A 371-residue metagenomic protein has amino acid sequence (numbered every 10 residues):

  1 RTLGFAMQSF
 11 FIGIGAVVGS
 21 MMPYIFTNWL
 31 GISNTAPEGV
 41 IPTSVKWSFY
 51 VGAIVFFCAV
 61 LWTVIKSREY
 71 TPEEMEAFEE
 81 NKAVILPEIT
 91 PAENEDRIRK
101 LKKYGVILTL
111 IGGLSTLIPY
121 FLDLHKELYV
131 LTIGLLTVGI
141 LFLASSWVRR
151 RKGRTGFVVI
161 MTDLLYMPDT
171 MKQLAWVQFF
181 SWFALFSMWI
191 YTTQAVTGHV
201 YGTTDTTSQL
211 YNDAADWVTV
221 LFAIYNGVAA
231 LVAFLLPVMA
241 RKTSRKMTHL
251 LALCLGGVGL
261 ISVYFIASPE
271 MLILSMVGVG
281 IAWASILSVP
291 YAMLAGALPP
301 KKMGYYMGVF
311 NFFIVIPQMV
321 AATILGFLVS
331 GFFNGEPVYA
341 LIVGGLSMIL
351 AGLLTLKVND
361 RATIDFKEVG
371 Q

Functional and structural regions predicted by a protein language model:
R1-F180, F186, L353-Q371: Intracellular loop-helix junctions on the cytosolic face of multi-pass helical membrane proteins
R1-Q8, A215, L298-F310: Loop-to-transmembrane helix entry/capping segments in MFS-fold secondary transporters and related SLC/MFSD carriers
T27, L231-R245, V329: Helix-to-loop junctions at the C-terminal end of transmembrane segments in multipass secondary transporters
H125-I133, G202-G227, Y339: Loop-to-transmembrane helix entry
L255-A267: C-terminal ends and interior cores of transmembrane alpha-helices in multi-pass membrane transporters/permeases
Y264-M276: Helix-loop junctions at membrane interfaces in 12-TM secondary transporters
S285-P299: Intracellular juxtamembrane helix-capping segments at the cytosolic ends of symmetry-related transmembrane helices
P300-F333: A late C-terminal transmembrane helix in Major Facilitator Superfamily
